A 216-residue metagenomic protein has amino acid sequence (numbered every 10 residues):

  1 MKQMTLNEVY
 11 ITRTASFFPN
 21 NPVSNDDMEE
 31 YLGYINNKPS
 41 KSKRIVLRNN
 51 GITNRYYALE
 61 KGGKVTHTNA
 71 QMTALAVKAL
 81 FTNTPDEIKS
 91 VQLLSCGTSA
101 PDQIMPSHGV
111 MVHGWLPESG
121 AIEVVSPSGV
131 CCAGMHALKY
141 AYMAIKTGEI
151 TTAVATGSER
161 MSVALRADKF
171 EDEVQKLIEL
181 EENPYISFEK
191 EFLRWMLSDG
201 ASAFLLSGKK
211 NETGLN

Functional and structural regions predicted by a protein language model:
M1-H67, L180-N216: Condensing-enzyme catalytic core mediating Claisen C-C bond formation in acyl metabolism
K2-L6, K78-K89, Q103-P106, V110-N216: Acyl-thioester C-C bond-transforming condensing/cleaving domain
K38-R48, T68-T84, H108-G109: Short, well-ordered amphipathic alpha-helical segments that serve as non-catalytic structural scaffolds within diverse
K61, I88-V91: Interfacial helix-loop-helix linkers and transmembrane-helix boundary segments in multi-pass membrane proteins
K64-Q71, G129: Short, surface-exposed alpha-helical recognition segments that flank or form part of ligand/macromolecule-binding
Q92-S99: Short glycine-rich or small-residue beta-strand-to-loop segments that form or flank ligand, phosphate, metal/Fe-S
